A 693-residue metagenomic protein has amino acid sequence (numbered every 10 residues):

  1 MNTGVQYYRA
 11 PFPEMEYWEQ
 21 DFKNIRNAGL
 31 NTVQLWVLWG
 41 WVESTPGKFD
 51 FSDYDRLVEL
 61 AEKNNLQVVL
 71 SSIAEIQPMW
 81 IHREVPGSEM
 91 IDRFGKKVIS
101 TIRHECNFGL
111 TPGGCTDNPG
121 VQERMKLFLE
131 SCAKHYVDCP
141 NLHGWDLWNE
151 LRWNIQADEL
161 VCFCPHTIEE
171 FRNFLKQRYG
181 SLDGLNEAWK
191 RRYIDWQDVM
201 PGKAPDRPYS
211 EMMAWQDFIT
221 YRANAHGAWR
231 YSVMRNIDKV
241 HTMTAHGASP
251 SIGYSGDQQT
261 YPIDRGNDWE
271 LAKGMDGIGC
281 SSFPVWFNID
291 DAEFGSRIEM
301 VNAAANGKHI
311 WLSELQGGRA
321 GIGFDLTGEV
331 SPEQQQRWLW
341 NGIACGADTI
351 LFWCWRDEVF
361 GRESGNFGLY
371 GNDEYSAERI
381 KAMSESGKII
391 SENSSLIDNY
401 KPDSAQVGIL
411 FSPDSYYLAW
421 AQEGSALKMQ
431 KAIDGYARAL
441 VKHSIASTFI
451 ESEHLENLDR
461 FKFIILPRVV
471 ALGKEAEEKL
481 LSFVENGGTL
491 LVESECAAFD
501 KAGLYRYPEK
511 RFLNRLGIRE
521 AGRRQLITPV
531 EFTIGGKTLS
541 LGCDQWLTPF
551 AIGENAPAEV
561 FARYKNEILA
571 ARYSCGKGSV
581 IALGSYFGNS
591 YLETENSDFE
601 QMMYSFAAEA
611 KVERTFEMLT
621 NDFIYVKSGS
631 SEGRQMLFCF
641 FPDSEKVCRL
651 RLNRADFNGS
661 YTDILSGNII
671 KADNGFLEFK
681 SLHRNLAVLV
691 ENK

Functional and structural regions predicted by a protein language model:
T3-E14, W36-S52, C106-K126, L151 (+9 more regions): The substrate-binding groove and active-site-proximal loops of carbohydrate-active enzymes, especially glycoside
V5, I25, V33, A61 (+9 more regions): Conserved, mostly hydrophobic/aromatic
F12-N27, M125-S131, D257-L271, S331-L339 (+1 more regions): Short, acidic/polar
W18-N27, N31-T101, E130-A133, N224 (+2 more regions): Aromatic-lined substrate-binding rim segments of carbohydrate-active enzymes
D92-F294, M300: Polysaccharide-binding and catalytic clefts of secreted carbohydrate-active enzymes
H246-G435, G522-I527, I534, S540-G542 (+5 more regions): Hydrophobic targeting/anchoring helices
A437-N457: A short, well-structured beta->alpha microelement
D459, P467-K693: A conserved amphipathic helix/loop scaffold that creates a polar/acidic microenvironment used either to coordinate
